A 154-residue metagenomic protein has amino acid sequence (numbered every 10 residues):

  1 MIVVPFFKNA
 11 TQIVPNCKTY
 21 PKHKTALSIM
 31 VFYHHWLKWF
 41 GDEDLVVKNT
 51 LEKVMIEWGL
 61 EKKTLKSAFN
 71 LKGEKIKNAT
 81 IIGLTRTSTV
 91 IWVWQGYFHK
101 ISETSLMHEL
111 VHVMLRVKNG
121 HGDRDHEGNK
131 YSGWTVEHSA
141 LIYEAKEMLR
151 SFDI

Functional and structural regions predicted by a protein language model:
M1-K72: Glycine-rich short-loop/terminal segments
T11, L27-I29, F69, T80 (+3 more regions): Intrinsic disorder/low-complexity segments
I13-K22, G83, Q95-G96, K100 (+1 more regions): Zinc-dependent metalloendopeptidases
H35-D42, V113-H121: Structured segments of extracytoplasmic/periplasmic soluble domains in secreted or envelope-associated proteins
E61-S88, K100, G122: Catalytic zinc-binding patch centered on the HExxH motif and its immediate surroundings that defines zinc-dependent
T87-L106: Short pre-active-site segment immediately N-terminal to the catalytic Zn-binding motif
T104-R116: Active-site recognition of the HExxH zinc-binding catalytic motif
V117-I154: Post-HExxH zinc-binding segment in Zn-dependent metallohydrolases
